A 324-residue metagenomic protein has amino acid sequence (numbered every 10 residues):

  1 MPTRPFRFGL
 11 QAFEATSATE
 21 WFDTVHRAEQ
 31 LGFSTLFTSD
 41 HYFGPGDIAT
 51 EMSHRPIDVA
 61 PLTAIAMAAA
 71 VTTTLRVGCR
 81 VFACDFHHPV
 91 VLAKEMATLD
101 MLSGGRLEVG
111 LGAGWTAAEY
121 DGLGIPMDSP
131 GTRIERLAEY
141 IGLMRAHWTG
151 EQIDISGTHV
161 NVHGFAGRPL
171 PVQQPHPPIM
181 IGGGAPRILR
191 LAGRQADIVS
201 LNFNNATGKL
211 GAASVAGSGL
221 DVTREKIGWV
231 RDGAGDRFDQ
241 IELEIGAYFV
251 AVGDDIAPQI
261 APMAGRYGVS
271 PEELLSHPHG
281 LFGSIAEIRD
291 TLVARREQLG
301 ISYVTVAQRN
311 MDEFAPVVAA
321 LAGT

Functional and structural regions predicted by a protein language model:
M1-T324: Active-site-adjacent structural elements that line small-molecule/cofactor binding pockets in enzymes
